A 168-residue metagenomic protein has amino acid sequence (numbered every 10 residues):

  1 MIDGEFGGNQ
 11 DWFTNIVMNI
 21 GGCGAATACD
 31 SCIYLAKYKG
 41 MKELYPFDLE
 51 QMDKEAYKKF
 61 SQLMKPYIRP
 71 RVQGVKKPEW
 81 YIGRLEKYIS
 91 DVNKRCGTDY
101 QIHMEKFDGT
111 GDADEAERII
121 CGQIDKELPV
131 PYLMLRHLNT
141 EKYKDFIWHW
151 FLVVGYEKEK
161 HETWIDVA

Functional and structural regions predicted by a protein language model:
M1-R84: Active-site-adjacent structural segments surrounding the nucleophilic cysteine of cysteine proteases and isopeptidases
K58-A168: Conserved active-site-adjacent core of cysteine acyl-enzyme catalytic domains
